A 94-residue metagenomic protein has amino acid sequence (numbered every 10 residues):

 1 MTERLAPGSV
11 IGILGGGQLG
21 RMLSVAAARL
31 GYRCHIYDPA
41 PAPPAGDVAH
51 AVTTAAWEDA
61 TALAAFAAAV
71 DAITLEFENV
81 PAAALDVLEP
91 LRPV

Functional and structural regions predicted by a protein language model:
M1-V94: ATP-binding N-terminal substructure of ATP-dependent carboxylate-amine bond-forming enzymes
